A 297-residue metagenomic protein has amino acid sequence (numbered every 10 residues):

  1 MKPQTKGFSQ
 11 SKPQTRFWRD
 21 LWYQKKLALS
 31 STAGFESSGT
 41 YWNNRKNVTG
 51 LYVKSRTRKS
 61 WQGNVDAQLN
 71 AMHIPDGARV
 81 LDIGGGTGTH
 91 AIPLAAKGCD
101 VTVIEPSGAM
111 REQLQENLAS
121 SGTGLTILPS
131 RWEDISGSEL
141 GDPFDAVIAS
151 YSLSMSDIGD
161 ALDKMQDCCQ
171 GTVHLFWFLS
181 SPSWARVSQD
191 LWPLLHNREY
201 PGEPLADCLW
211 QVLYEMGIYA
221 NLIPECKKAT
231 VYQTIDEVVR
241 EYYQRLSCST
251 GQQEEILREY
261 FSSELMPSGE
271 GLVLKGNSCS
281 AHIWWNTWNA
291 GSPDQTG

Functional and structural regions predicted by a protein language model:
K2-I74: Conserved class I S-adenosyl-L-methionine
G77-G86: Conserved class I S-adenosyl-L-methionine
T87-D134: Class I SAM-dependent methyltransferase SAM/SAH-binding core
L153-C168: A short, conserved alpha-helix within the catalytic core of class I
Q170-S181: Conserved beta-strand signature within the Rossmann-like core of class I S-adenosyl-L-methionine
L179-E199, C226: Short, glycine-/aromatic-enriched active-site segment of Class I SAM-dependent methyltransferases
G202-G217, N221: Short alpha-helix
Y219-G297: Conserved Class I S-adenosyl-L-methionine
